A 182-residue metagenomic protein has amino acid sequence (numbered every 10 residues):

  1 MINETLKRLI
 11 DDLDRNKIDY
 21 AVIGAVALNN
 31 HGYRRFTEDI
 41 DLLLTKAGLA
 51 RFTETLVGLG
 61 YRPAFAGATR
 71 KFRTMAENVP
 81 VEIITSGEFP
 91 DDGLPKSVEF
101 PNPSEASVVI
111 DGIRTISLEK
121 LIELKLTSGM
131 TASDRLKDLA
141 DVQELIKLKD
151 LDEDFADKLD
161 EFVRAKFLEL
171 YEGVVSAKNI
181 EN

Functional and structural regions predicted by a protein language model:
M1-N182: Compositionally biased terminal segments of proteins
